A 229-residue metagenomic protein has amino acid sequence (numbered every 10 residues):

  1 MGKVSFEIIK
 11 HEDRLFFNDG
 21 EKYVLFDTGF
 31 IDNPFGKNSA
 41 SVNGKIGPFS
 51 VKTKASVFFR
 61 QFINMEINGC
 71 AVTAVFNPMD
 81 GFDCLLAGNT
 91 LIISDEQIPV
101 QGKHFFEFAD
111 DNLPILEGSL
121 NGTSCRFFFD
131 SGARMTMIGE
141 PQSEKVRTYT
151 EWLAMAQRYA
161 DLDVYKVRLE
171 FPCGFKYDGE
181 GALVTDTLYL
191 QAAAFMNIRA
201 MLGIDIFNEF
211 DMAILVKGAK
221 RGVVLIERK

Functional and structural regions predicted by a protein language model:
M1-K229: Pepsin/retropepsin-fold aspartyl endopeptidases
